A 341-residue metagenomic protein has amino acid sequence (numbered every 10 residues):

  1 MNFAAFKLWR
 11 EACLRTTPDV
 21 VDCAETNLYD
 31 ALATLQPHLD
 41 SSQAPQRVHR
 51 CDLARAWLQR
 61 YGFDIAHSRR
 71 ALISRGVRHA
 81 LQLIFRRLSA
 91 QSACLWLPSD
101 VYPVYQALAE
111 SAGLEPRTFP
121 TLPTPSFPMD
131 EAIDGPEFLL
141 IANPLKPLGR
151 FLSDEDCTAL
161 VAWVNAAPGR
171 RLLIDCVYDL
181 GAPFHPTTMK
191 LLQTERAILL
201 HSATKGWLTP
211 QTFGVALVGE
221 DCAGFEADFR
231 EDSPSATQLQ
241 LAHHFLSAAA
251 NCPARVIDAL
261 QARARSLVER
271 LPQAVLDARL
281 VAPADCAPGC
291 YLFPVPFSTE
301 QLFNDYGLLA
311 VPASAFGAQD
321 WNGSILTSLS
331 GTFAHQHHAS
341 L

Functional and structural regions predicted by a protein language model:
M1-D52, A56-Q59, R170, T327-L329: N-terminal "arm"/small-domain region of PLP-dependent enzymes with the aminotransferase-like
D22, V101, I257-E269, L276-S298: Conserved glycine-rich beta-strand-loop-beta hairpin in the small C-terminal domain of fold type I
T26-Y29, N143-P147, K205: Short glycine-rich anion-binding loops that position phosphate/pyrophosphate groups of nucleotides and phosphorylated
S41-A167, D179-T194: Conserved core of the PLP fold type I
I65-A66, N304-L309, F316-L341: PLP-dependent enzyme catalytic core of the Aspartate aminotransferase-like
A71, R170, R196-A197, L308: Short, conserved active-site loop motifs that form the nucleotide-linked donor/cofactor pocket
D175-C176: Walker B catalytic acidic pair
A197-L276: PLP-dependent aminotransferase class I/II
